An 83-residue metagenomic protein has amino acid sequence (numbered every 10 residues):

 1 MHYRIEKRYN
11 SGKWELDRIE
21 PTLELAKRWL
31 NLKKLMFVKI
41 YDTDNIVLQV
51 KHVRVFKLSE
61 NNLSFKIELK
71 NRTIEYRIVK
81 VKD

Functional and structural regions predicted by a protein language model:
M1-E15, D42: Short aromatic-glycine-(Arg/Gly/Cys) micro-motifs in beta-strand/loop hairpins
E6-K7, D17-E20, K33: Polar/charged side chains located within well-ordered beta-strands of beta-rich proteins
G12-E24, N45, K51: A short, exposed loop/beta-hairpin motif centered on an aromatic-Gly-Thr core
L32-D83: Short, mixed-charge low-complexity intrinsically disordered segments
